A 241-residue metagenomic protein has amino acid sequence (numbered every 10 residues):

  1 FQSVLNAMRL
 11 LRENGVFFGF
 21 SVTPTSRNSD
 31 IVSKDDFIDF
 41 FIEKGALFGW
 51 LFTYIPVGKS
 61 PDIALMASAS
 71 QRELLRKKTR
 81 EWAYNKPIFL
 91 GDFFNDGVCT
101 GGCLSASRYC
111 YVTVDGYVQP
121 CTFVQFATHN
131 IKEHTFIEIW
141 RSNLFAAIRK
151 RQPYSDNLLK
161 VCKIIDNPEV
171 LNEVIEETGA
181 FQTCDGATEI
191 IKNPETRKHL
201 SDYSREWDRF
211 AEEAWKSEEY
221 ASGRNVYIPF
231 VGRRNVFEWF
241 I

Functional and structural regions predicted by a protein language model:
F1-F52: Radical SAM/AdoMet-radical enzyme domain recognition
Q2-L5, D35, E73-K77, I137: Generic alpha-helical structural signal
F17, S33, Y54-P120, V161-V170: A C-terminal junction/extension of Radical SAM enzymes
S21, L51, D92-F93, K150: Residue-level detector of family-conserved "landmark" positions at structurally sensitive sites
N28, G58-K59, T128: Generic structural signal for helix capping and beta-alpha/helix-loop junctions
G49-A64, Y109-C110, G186-H199: Short N-terminal helix-initiation segments at or just after the protein's N-terminus
F123-I241: Flexible mid-to-C-terminal extensions adjoining Fe-S/redox cofactors in radical SAM and related proteins
